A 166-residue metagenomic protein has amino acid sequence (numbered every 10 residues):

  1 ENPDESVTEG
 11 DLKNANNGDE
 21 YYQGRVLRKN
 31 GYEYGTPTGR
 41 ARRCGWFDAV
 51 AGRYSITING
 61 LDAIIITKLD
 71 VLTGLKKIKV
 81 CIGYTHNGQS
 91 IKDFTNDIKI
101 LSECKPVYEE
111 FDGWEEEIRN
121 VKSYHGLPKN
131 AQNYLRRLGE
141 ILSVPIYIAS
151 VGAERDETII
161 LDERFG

Functional and structural regions predicted by a protein language model:
E1-G166: Non-transmembrane, aqueous-exposed alpha-helical and coiled segments at domain scale
